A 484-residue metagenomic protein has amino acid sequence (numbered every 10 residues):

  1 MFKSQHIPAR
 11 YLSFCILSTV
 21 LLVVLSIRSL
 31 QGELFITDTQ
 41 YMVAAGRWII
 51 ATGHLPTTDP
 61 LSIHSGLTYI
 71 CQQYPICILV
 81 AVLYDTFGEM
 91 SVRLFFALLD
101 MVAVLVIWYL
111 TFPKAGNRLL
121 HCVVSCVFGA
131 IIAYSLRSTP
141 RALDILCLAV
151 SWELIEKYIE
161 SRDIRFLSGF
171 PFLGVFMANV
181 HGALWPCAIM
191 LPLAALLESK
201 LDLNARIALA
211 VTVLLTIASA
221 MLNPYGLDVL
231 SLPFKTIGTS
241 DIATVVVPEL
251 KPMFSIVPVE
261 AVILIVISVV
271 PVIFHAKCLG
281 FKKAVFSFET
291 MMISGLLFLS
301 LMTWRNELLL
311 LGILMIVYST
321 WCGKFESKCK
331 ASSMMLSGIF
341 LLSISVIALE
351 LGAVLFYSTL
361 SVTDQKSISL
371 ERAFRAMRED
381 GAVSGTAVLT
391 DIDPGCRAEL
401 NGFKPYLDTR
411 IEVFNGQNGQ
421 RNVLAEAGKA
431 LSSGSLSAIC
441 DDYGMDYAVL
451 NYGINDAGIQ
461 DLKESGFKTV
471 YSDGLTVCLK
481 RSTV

Functional and structural regions predicted by a protein language model:
Q31-D38, I50, L55, H64-S65 (+1 more regions): Transmembrane catalytic cores of multi-pass membrane glycosyltransferases and polysaccharide-assembly enzymes
I63-L94: Short hydrophobic/aromatic helix or loop-helix immediately within or flanking a transmembrane segment in polytopic
L94-A115: Transmembrane-helix motifs of polytopic, lipid-linked glycan transferases
V106, F128-I131, L143-E160, L191-L196: Specific aromatic-rich, kink-prone transmembrane helix
G129-I132, F166-G182, M190-P192, L214-A220 (+1 more regions): Membrane-interface alpha helices of multi-pass inner-membrane proteins
S135-L143: Short acidic/glycine- and proline-prone juxtamembrane loop motifs at membrane-interface regions of multi-pass membrane
L154-V175, R206-V211, A284-S294: Short hydrophobic alpha-helices at membrane interfaces in multi-pass membrane enzymes
R378-G419, D441, M445-G453, L479: Short periplasmic/luminal acceptor-recognition loop of GT-C membrane glycosyltransferases, typified by
